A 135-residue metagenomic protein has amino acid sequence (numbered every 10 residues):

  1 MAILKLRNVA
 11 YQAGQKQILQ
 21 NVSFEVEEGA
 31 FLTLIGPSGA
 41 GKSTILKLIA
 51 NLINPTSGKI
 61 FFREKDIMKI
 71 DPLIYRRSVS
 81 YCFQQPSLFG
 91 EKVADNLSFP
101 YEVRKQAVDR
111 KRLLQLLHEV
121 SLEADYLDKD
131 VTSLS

Functional and structural regions predicted by a protein language model:
L32-T33, Y81: Short beta-strand immediately N-terminal to the Walker A/P-loop
I35-P37: The feature captures the beta-strand-to-loop junction immediately N-terminal to the Walker
A50: Helix-to-loop junction immediately C-terminal to a conserved catalytic motif
G58-D66, Y75: Conserved ABC transporter NBD signature motif
P86-D95, R104-K105: Conserved catalytic motifs of ABC-family nucleotide-binding domains
V108-Y126: Conserved ABC ATPase "signature" region
D130-S135: Conserved ABC ATPase signature
